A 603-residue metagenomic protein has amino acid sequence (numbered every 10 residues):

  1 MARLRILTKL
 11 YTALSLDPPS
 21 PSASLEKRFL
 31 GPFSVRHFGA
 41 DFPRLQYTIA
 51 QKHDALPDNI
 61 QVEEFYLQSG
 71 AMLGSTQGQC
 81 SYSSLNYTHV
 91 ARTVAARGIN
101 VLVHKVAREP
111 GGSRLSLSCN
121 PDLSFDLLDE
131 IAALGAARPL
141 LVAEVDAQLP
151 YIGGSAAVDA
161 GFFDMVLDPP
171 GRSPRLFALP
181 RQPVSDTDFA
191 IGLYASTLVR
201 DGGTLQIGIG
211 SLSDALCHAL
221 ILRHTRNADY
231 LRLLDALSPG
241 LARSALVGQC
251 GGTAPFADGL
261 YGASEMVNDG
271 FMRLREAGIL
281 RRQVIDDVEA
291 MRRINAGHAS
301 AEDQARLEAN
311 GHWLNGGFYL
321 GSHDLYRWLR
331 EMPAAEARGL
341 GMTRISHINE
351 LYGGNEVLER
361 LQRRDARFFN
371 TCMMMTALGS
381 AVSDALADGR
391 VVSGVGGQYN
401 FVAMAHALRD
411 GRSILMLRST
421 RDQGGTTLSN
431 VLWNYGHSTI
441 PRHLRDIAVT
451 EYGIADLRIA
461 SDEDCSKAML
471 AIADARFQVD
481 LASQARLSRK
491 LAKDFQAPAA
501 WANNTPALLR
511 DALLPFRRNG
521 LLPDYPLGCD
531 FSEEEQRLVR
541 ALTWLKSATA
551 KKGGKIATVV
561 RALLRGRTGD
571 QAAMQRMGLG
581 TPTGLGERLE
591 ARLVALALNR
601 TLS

Functional and structural regions predicted by a protein language model:
M1-S603: Conserved alpha/beta enzyme-core scaffold
